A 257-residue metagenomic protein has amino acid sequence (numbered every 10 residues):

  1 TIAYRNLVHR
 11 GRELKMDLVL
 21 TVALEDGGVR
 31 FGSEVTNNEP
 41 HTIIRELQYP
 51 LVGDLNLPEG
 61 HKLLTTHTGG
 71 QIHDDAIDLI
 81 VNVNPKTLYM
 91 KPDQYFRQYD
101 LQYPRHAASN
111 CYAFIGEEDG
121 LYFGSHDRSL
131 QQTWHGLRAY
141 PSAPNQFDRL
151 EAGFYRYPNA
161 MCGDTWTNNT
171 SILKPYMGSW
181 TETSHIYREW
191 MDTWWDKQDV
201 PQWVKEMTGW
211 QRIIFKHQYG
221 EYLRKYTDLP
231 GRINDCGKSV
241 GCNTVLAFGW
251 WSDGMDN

Functional and structural regions predicted by a protein language model:
T1-H9, L14, L18-Y140: Polysaccharide-binding surfaces and accessory modules of carbohydrate-active proteins
L7, L14-D17, D148-T167: A surface-exposed beta-strand-loop module
F31-E34, T167-N169, L246-A247: A structural signal for short, well-ordered beta-strand segments and their strand-loop junctions that often border
I43, T167, S239-N243: Short loop/turn motifs at secondary-structure junctions
L47-P50, G153, V245: Generic beta-strand hydrophobic packing signal
P158-E182: Short Pro-Gly-centered flexible turn/kink motifs
K174-E206: Terminal connector regions
K205-N257: Aromatic-lined carbohydrate-binding/catalytic grooves of carbohydrate-active enzymes
